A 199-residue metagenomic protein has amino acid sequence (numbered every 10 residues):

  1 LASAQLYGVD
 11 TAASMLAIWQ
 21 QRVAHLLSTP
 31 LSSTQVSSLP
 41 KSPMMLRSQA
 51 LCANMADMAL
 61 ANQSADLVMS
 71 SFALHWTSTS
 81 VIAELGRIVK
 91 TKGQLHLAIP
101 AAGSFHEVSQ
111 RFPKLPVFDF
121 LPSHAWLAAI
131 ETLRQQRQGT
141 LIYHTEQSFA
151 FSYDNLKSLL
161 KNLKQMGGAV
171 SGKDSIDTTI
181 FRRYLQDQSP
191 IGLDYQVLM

Functional and structural regions predicted by a protein language model:
L1-M58: Class I SAM-dependent methyltransferase SAM/SAH-binding core
A2, K90, Q135: Short conserved AdoMet
A56-V68: A short acidic, Gly/Pro-enriched loop at the edge of an enzyme's catalytic core that lines a small-molecule cofactor
D66-S80, I99: A short SAM/SAH-binding and catalytic strip from SAM-dependent methyltransferases
T79-Q94: A short glycine-rich, Lys/Arg-flanked "PGG" loop and its adjoining helix->strand segment in the class I
Q94-A125: Conserved class I S-adenosyl-L-methionine
F118-R137, S158-N162, M166, V170: Short alpha-helix
T140-M199: Conserved Class I S-adenosyl-L-methionine
